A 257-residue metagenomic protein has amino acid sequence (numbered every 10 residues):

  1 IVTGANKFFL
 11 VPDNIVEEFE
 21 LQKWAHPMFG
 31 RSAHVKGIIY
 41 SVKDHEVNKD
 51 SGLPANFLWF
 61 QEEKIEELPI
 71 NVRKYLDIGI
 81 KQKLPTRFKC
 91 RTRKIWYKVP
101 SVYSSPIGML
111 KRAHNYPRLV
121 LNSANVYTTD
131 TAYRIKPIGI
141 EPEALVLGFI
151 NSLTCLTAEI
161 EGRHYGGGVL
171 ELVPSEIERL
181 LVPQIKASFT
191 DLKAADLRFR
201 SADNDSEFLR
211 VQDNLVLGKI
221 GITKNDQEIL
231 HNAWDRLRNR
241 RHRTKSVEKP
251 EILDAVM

Functional and structural regions predicted by a protein language model:
I1-N6, N71, K186-M257: Non-catalytic DNA-recognition/assembly elements of restriction-modification systems
I1-R198: Polybasic, glycine- and aromatic-enriched phosphate-binding surface used to engage nucleic acids
